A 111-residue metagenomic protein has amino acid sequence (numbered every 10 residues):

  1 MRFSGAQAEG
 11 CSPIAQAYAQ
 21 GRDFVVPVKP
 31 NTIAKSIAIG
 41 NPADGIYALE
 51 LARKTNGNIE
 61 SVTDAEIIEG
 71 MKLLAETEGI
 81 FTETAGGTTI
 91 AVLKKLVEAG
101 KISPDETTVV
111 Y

Functional and structural regions predicted by a protein language model:
M1: A short helix->loop->beta-strand "cap" motif at the edges of active sites that frequently abuts
S4-T82: Active-site/ligand-binding loops adjacent to catalytic centers
V26, T88-Y111: Phosphate-binding loop/pocket of nucleotide- and phosphate-handling active sites
E83-G87: A glycine-rich, Thr/Ser-enriched phosphate-binding loop motif common to dinucleotide/cofactor-binding enzymes
